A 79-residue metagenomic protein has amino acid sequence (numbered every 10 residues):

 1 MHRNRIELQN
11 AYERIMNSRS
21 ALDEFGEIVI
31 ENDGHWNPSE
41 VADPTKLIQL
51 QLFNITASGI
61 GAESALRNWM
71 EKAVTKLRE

Functional and structural regions predicted by a protein language model:
M1-Q49, T56, T75-K76: N-terminal segment of the canonical double-stranded RNA-binding domain
Q51-E79: Short, compact, well-ordered microdomains
